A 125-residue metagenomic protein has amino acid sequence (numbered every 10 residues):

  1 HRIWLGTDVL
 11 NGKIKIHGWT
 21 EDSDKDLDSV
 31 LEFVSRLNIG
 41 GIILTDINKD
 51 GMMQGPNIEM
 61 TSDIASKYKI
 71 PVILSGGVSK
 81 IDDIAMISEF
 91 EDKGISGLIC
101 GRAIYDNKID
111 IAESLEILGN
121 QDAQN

Functional and structural regions predicted by a protein language model:
H1-D50: Conserved anion-binding
H1-I3, L10, N38-G40, K67-P71 (+2 more regions): Glycine-enriched alpha-helix->loop->beta-strand junction motifs that scaffold or abut catalytic
L5, I42, I64, I87 (+1 more regions): Conserved, mostly hydrophobic/aromatic
K13, K49-Q54, K80, D106: Short, small-residue-enriched loops and turns at beta-alpha junctions that line or gate enzyme active sites
K15-G18, M53-P56, I84-M86, I109-I111: Short, well-ordered secondary-structure micro-motifs
T20-S29, Q54-D63, L115: Charged helix-capping and loop-helix junction motifs
E59-G94, S114: Catalytic cores of alpha/beta
S88-N125: C-terminal helical cap(s) of enzyme catalytic domains, especially alpha/beta-barrels
